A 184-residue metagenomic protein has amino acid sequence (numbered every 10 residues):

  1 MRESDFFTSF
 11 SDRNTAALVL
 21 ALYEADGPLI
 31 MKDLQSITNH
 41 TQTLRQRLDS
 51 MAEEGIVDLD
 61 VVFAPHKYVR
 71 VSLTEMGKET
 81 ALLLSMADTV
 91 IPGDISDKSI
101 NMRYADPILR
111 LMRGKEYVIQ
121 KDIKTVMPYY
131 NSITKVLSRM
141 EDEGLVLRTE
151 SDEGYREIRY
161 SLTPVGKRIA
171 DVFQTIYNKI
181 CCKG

Functional and structural regions predicted by a protein language model:
M1-L18, L82-I108: Short alpha-helical segments that sit at the start of domains
S11, V19-D26, N39, S85 (+2 more regions): Short, locally clustered residues in the helix-turn-helix/winged-helix DNA-binding domain
D26-S36, Y117-V126: Short acidic, hydrophobic short linear motifs in intrinsically disordered regions
S36-E75: General nucleic-acid-binding
N39-E53, M127-E143, R148, E157: Short amphipathic alpha-helical interaction segments
E54-V69, E143-S161: Beta-hairpin "wing" of winged helix-turn-helix
F63-L84, R159-F173: Basic, amphipathic "hinge/linker" alpha-helix immediately C-terminal to the N-terminal HTH DNA-binding motif
L84-D94, F173-G184: Alpha-helical linker/hinge and terminal dimerization helices associated with HTH transcriptional regulators
